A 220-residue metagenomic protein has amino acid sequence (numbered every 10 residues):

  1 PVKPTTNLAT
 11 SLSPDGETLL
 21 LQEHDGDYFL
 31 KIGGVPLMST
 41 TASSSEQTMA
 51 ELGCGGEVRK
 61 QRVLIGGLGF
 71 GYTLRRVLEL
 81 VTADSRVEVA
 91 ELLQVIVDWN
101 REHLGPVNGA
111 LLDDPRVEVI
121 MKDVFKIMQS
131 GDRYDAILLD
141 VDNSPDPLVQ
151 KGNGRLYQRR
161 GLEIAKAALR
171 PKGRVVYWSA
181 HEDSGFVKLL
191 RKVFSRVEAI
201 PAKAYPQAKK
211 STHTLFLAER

Functional and structural regions predicted by a protein language model:
P1-I32: N-terminal auxiliary segments of SAM/dcSAM-dependent transferases
P14, T40, H181-R220: Class I S-adenosyl-L-methionine
T18, G26, K60, T212-H213: A structure-centric signal for secondary-structure junctions around beta-strands
P36-M38: Short, surface-exposed beta-strand-loop junctions and turns on beta-sheet-rich folds
S43-L169, Y177-W178, A202-K203, S211: The AdoMet/dcAdoMet-binding core of the Class I SAM-like
G173: Glycine-centered, phosphate/nucleic-acid-interacting loop/turn motifs that mediate DNA/RNA or nucleotide
